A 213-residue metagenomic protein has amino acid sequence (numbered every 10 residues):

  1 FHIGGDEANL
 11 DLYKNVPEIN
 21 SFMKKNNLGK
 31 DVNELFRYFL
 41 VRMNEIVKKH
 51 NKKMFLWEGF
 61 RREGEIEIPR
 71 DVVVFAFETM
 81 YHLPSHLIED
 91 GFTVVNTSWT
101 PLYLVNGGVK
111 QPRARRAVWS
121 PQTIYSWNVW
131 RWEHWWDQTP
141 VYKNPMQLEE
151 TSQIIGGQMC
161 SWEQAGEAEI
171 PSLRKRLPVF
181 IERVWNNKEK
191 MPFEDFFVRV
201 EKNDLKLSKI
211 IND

Functional and structural regions predicted by a protein language model:
F1-V72, F77-G91: Active-site neighborhood of glycoside hydrolase catalytic domains
K53-G59, I66-D213: Flexible, acidic glycine-rich loops studded with aromatic residues
